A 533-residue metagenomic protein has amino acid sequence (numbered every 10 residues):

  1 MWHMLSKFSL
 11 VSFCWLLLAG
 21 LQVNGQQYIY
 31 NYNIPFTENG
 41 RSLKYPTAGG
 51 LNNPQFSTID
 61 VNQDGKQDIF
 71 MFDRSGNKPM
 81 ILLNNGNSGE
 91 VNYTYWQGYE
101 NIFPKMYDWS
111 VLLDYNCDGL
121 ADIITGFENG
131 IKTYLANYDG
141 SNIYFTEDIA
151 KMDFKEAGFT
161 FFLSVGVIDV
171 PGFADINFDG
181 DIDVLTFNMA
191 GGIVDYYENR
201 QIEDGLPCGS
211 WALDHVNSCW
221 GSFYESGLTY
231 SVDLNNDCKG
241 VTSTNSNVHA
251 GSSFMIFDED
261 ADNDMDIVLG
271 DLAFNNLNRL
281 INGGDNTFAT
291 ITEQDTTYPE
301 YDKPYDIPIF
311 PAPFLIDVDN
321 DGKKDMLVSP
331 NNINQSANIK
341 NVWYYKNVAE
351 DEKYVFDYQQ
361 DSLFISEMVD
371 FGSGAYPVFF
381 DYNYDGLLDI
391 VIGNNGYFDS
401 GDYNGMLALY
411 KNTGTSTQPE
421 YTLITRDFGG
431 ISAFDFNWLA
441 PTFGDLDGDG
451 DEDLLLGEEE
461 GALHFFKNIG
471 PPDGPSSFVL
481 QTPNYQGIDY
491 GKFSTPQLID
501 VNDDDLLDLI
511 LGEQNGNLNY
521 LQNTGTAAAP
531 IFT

Functional and structural regions predicted by a protein language model:
M1-I29: Bacterial Sec-dependent N-terminal signal peptides
G25-T533: Beta-propeller-forming repeat regions
